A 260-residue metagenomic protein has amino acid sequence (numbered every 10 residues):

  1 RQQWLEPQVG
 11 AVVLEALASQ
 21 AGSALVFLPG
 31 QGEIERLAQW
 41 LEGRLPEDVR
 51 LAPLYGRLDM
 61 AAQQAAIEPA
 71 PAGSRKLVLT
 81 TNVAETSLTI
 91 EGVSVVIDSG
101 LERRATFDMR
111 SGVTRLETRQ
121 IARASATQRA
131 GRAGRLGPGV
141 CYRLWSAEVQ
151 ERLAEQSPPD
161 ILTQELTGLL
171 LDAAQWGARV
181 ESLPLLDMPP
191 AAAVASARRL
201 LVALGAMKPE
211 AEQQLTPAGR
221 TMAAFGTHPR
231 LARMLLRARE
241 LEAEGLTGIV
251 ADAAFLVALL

Functional and structural regions predicted by a protein language model:
R1-M234: P-loop NTPase motor module signature
H228-L260: Leucine-rich, amphipathic alpha-helical/linker segments
